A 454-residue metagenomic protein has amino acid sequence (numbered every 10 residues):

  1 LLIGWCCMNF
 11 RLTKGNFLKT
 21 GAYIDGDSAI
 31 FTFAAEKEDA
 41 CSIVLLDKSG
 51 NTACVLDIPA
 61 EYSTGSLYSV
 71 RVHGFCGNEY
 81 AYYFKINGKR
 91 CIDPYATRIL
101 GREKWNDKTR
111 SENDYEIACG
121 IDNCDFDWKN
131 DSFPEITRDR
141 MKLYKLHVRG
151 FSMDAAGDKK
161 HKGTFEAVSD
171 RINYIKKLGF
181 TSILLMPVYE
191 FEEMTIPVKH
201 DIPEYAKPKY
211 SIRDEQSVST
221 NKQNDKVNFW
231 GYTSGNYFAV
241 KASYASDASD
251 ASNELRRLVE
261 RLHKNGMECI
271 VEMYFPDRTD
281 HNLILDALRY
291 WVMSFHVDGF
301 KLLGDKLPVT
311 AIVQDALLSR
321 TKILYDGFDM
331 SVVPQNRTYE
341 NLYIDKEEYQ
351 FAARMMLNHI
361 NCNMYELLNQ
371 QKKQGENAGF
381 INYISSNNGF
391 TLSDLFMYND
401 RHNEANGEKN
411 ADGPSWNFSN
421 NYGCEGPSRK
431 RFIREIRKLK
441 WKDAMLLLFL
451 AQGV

Functional and structural regions predicted by a protein language model:
M8-G26, A53-V55, Y62-K145, M153-K159: The feature marks proteins involved in alpha-glucan
D27-F31: Structural beta-strand segments of beta-rich domains
F33, F84, L146, I175 (+6 more regions): Conserved, mostly hydrophobic/aromatic
A35-A40: Short proline/glycine-enriched turn/loop motifs at strand-loop junctions of beta-rich domains
C124-M186, E190-F191, F229-G231: An acidic-aromatic substrate-binding cleft motif
G157-G163, T195-K264, F275-S294, A405-G426: Aromatic- and acidic-residue-enriched carbohydrate-binding clefts of CAZyme catalytic domains
E254-R257, R261-V332: Active-site neighborhood of glycoside hydrolase catalytic domains
H296, V309-V454: Conserved alpha/beta catalytic core and glycan-binding cleft of carbohydrate-active enzymes
